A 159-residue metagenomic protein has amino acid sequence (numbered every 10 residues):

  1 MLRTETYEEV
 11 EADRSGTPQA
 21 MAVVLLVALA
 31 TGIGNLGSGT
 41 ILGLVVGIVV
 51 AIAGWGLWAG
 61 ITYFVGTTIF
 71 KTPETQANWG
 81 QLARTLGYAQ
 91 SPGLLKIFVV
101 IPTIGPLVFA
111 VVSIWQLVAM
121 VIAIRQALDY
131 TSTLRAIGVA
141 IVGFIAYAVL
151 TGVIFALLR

Functional and structural regions predicted by a protein language model:
M1-A77: Selected alpha-helical membrane-embedding segments in polytopic membrane proteins
A30-G37, A119-R125, V153: Residue-level signal for alpha-helical transmembrane segments in multi-pass membrane proteins
I41-V65, G80-Y147: Selective recognition of hydrophobic, aromatic-rich stretches within alpha-helical transmembrane segments of polytopic
A148-R159: Juxtamembrane boundary at the C-terminal end of a transmembrane helix
